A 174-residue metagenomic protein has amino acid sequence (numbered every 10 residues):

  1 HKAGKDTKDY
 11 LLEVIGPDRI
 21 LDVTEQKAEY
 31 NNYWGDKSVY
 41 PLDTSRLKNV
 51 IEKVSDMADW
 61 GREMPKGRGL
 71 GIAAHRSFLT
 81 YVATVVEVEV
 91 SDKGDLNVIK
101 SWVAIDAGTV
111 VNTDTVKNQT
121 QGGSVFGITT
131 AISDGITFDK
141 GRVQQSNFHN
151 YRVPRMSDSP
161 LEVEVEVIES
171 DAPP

Functional and structural regions predicted by a protein language model:
H1-L79, E89-P174: C-terminal catalytic domains of large/alpha subunits in multi-subunit enzymes
T84-V88: Short beta-strand scaffold segments in enzyme catalytic cores
